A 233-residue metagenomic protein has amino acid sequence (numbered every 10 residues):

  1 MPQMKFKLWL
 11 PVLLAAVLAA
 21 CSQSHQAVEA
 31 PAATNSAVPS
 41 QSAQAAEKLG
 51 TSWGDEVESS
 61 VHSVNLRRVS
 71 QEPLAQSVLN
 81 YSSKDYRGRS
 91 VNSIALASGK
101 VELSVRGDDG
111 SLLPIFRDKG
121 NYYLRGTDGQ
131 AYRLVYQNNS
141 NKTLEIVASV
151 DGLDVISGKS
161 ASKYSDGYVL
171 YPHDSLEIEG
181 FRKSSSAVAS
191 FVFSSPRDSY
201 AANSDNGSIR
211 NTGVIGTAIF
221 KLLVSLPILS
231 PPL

Functional and structural regions predicted by a protein language model:
P2-K5, W9, C21-L233: Intrinsically disordered, low-complexity segments enriched in small/polar residues
L14-A15: Residue-level signal for mature regions of secreted extracellular proteins and peptides
